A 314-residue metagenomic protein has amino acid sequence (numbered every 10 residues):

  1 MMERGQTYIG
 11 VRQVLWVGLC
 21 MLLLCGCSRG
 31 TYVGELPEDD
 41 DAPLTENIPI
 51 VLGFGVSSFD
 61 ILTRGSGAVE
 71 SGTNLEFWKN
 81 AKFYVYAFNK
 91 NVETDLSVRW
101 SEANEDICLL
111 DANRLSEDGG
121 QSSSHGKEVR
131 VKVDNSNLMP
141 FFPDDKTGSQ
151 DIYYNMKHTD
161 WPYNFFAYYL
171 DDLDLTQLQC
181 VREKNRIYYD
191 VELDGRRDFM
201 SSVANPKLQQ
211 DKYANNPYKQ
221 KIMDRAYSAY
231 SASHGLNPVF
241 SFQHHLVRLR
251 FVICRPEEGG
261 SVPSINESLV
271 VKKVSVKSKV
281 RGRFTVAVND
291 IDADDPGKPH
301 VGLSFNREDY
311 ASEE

Functional and structural regions predicted by a protein language model:
M2-L15: Bacterial N-terminal signal peptides that target proteins for export
E3, L170, T285-A287: Alpha-helix initiation/capping motif
L23-G26: C-terminal motif of bacterial Sec signal peptides marking the signal peptidase cleavage site
S28-I265, V270, S275: Short, low-hydrophobicity acidic/polar segments
S264-E313: Cell-envelope/extracellular anchoring and linker segments
